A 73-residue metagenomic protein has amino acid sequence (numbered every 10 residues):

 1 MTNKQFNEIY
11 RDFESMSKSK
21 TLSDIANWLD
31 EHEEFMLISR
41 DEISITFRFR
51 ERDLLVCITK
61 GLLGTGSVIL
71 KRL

Functional and structural regions predicted by a protein language model:
M1-E34, L73: Mixed-charge, Lys/Arg-enriched low-complexity segments
K20-I69: Acidic, low-complexity, intrinsically disordered interaction modules
